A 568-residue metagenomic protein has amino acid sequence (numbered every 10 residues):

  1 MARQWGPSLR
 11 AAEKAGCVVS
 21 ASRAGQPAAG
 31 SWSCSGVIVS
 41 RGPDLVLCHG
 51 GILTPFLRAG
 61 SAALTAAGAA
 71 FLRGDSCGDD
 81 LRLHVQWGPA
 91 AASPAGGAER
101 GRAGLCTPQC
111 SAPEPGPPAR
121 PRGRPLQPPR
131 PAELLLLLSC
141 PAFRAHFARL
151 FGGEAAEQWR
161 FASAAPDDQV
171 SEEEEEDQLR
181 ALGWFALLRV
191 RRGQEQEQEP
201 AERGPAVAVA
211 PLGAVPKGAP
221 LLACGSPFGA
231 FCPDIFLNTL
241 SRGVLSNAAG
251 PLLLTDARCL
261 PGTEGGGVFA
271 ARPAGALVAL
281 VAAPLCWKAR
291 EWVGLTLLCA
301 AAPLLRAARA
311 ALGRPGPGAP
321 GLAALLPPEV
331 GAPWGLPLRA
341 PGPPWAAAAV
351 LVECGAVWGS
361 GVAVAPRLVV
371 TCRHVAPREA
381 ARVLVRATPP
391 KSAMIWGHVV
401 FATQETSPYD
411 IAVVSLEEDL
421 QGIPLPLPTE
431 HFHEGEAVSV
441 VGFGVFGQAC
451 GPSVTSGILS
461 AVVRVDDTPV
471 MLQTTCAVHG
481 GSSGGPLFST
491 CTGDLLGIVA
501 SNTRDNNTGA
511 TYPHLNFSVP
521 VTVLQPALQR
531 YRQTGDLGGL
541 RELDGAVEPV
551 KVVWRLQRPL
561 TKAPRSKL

Functional and structural regions predicted by a protein language model:
M1-V46, F185-A186, L304-A363, Y409-A412 (+1 more regions): N-terminal activation segment of mature serine protease catalytic domains
E13-G16, G30-S33, R41, L53-P55 (+11 more regions): Serine endopeptidase catalytic core focused on the charge-relay Asp
Q26-G30, A257-G262, L351-G355, C476-G480: Short loop/turn motifs at secondary-structure junctions and domain boundaries
V37-I38, D256-V281, V362, A477-V499 (+1 more regions): Catalytic nucleophile loop of clan PA
L253-L254, V370, Q473: Conserved beta-strand segments that form the floor/walls of ligand-binding pockets within enzyme and binding domains
V278-W287, T534: Non-catalytic, regulatory and substrate/membrane-recognition segments associated with hydrolase enzymes
L295-P315, P513-R532: Juxtadomain coupling helices with adjacent low-complexity linkers
